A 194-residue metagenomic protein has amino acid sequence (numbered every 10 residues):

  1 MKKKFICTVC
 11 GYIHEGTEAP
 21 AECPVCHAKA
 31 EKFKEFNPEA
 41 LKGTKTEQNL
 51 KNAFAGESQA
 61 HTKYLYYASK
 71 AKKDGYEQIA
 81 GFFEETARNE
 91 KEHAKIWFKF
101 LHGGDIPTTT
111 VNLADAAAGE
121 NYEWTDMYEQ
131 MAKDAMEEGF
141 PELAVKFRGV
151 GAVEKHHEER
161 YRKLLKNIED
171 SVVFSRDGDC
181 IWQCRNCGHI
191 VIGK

Functional and structural regions predicted by a protein language model:
K2-K194: Non-heme di-metal
